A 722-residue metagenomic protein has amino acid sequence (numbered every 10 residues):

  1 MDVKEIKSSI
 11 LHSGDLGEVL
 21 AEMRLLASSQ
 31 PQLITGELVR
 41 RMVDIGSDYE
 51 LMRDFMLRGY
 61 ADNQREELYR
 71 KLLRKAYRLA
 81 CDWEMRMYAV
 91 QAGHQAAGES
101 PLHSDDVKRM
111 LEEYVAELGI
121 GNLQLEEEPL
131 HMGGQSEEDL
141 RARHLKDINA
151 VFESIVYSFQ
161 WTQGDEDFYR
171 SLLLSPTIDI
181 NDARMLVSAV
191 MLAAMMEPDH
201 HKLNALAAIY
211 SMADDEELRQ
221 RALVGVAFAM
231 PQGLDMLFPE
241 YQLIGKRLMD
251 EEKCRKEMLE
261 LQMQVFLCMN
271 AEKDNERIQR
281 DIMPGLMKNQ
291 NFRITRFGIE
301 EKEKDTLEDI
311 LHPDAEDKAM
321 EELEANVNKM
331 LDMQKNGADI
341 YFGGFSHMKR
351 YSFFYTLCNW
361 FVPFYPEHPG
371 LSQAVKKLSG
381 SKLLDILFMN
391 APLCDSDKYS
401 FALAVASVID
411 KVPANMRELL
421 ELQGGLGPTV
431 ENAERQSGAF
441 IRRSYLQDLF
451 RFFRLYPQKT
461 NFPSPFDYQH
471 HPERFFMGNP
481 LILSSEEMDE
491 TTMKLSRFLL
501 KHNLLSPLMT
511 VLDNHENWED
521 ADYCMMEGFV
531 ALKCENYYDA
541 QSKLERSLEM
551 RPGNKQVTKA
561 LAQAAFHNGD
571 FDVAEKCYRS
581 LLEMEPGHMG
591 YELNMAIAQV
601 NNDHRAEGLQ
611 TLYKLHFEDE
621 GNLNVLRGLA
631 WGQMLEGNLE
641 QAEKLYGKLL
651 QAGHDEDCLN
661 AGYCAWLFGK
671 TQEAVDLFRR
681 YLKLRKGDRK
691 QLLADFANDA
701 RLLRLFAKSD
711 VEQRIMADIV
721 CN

Functional and structural regions predicted by a protein language model:
P31, W518, P552, P586 (+3 more regions): Short coil turns that delineate tetratricopeptide repeat
V362-Q563: Alpha-solenoid helical-repeat scaffolds
T491, Y523, V557, Y591 (+3 more regions): TPR alpha-solenoid repeat register
V511-H515, R546-S547, S580-L581, L612-L615 (+2 more regions): Canonical positions in the second alpha-helix
